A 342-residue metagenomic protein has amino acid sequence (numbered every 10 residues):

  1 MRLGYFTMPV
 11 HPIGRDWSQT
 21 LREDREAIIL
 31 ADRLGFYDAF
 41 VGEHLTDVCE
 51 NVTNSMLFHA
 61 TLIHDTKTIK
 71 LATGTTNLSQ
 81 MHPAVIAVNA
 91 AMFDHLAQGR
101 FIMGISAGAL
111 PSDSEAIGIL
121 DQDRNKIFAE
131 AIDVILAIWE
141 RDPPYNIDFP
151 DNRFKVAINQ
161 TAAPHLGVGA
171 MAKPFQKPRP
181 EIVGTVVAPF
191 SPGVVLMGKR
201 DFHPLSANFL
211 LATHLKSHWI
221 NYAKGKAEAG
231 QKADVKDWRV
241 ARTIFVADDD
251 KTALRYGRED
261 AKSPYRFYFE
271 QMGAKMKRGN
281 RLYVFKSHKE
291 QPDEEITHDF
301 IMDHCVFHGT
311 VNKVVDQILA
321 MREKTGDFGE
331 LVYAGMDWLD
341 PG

Functional and structural regions predicted by a protein language model:
M1-T73, R179-P180: N-terminal beta1-alpha1-beta2 module of alpha/beta enzyme domains
L3, G35, E43, L62 (+6 more regions): Conserved, mostly hydrophobic/aromatic
L3-Y5, A39-V41, L71-G74, F101-I105 (+4 more regions): Hydrophobic faces of well-ordered beta-strands that scaffold small-molecule active sites in alpha/beta enzyme cores
T7-R22, T76-A84, P178-P189, D303-V311: Active-site mouth loops of central-metabolism enzymes
S18-L30, A188-V195, V314-M321: Short, acidic/polar
D32, H59-K67, A90, D94-F101 (+3 more regions): Acidic (Asp/Glu)-rich catalytic clusters
H82-R200, S217, E228: Internal, glycine-rich beta/alpha segment that forms the wall or movable "lid" of small-molecule/cofactor binding
N125-K173, T213-G326: An alpha-helical appendage that flanks or caps ligand/catalytic pockets
